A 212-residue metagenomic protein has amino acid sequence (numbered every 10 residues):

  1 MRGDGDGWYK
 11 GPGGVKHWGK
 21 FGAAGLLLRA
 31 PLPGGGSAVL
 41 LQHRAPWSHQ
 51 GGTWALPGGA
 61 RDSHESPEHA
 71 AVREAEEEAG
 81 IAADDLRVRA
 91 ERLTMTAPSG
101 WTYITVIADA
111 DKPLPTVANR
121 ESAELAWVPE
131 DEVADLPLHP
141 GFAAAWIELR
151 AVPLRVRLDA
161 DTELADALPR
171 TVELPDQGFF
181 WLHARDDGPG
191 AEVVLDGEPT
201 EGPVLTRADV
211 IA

Functional and structural regions predicted by a protein language model:
M1-T53, G59-L114, E130-D131, R150-V152 (+1 more regions): N-terminal leader/linker segments that precede catalytic domains of diphosphate-processing enzymes
D6-P12, R157-A160, V172: Short, Lys/Arg-rich amphipathic segments at extreme N-termini
Q42, R157-D159, D196: Short hydrophobic segments within beta-strands
V88-R92, P153-R155, P189-L195: Compositionally biased accessory segments in Actinobacterial proteins
T116-R150: NUDIX/MutT-family hydrolases
L125-W127, R155, W181-L182, V204: Conserved beta-strand scaffold positions in the cores of enzyme catalytic domains, especially in NTP/NDP-utilizing
L154-D166: Metal-dependent nucleic-acid phosphoesterase active-site entry motif
E163-A212: Nuclease catalytic cores that cleave nucleic-acid phosphodiester bonds, predominantly acidic two-metal-ion
